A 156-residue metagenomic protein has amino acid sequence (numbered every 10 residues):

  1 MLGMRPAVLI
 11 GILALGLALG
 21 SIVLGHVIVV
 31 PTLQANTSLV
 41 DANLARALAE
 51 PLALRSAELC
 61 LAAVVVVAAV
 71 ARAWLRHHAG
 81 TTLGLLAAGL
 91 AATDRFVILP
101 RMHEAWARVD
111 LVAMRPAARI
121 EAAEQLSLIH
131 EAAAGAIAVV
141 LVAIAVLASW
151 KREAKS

Functional and structural regions predicted by a protein language model:
M1, A79-T82, A154: N-terminal, intrinsically disordered, basic low-complexity segments enriched in Arg/Pro/Ser/Thr
G3-V65, H103-E124: Interfacial loop at the N-terminal end of multi-pass membrane proteins
L13-V23, T82-L99: Hydrophobic alpha-helical membrane-insertion segments
L15, A63-R76, A136-S156: Transmembrane alpha-helical segments in integral membrane proteins
I28-A35, V70-W74, V97, R101-D110 (+1 more regions): Juxtamembrane transmembrane-helix termini
L52, L59-A91: Helix-adjacent hinge/juxtasegments
L85, I98-R101, A105, A122-I129: Amphipathic coiled-coil alpha-helices
V109-S149: Alpha-helical transmembrane segments of multi-pass integral membrane proteins, characterized by long hydrophobic
